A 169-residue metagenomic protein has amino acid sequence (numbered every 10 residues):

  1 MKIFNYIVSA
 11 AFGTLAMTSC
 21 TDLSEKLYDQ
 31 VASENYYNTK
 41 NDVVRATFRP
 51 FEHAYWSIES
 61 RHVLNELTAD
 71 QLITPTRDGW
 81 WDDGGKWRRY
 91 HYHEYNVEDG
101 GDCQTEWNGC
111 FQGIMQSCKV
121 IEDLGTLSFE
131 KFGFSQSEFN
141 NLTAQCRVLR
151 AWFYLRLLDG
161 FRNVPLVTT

Functional and structural regions predicted by a protein language model:
M1-D29: Bacterial Sec-dependent N-terminal signal peptides
F4, S60-R61, K131-G133: Short secondary-structure capping/junction motifs at helix and strand boundaries
C20-L72: Membrane-proximal, proline-rich intrinsically disordered regions
K26, L158-T168: Short, well-structured active-site flanking segments
Y37, T74, A144-R147: Short alpha-helical segments used as structural interaction elements across diverse proteins
V44, E52-W56, W81-F161: Conserved, well-structured interaction surfaces
E66-T76, W80, K86, Y92: Short recognition helix of helix-turn-helix/winged-helix DNA-binding domains
